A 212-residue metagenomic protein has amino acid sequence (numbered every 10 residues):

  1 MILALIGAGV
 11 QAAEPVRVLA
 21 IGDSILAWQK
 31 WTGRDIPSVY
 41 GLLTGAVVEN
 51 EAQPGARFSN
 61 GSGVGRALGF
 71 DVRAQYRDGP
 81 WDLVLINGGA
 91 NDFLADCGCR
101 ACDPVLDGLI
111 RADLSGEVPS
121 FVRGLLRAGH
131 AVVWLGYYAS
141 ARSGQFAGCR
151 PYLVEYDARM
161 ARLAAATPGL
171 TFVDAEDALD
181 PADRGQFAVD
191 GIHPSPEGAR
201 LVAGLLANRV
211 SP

Functional and structural regions predicted by a protein language model:
M1-G7: Bacterial N-terminal signal peptides
A4, R34, Y156: Residue-level detector of functional hotspots within protein domains
V10-A13: Boundary at the C-terminal end of the N-terminal hydrophobic targeting segment
P15-A20, I25-D113: Conserved SGNH/GDSL esterase-like catalytic core that processes O-acyl groups on lipids and polysaccharides
L68-S211: Alpha-helical cap/lid subdomain in secreted, periplasmic, or secretory-pathway luminal O-acyl-processing enzymes
